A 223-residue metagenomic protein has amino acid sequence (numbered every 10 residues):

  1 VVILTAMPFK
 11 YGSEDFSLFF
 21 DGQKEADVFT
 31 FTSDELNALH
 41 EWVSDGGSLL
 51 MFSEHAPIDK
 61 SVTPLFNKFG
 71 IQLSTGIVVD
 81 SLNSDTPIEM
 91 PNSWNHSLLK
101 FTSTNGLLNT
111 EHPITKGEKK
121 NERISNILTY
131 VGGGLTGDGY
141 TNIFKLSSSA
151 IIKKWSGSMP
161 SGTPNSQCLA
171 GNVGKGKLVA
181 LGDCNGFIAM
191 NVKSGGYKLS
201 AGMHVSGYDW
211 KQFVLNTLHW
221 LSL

Functional and structural regions predicted by a protein language model:
V1-L65, K175, L181, T217: Short alpha-beta junction capping motif
A6, S147, N185: Residues that line or immediately flank small-molecule/substrate-binding pockets and catalytic motifs
D15-A26, P91, L98-L99, S103 (+1 more regions): Charged, glycine/proline-rich intrinsically disordered loops and linkers
F29-G47, S103-E118, N126-I127, L169-V173 (+2 more regions): Extended, compositionally biased low-complexity polar/Lys-Gly-rich tracts and adjacent boundary/linker regions are
E54-S158: An acidic, glycine-rich "communication" segment
I152-L223: Extracellular ligand-binding/catalytic regions of CAZymes and related secreted enzymes and adhesion modules
